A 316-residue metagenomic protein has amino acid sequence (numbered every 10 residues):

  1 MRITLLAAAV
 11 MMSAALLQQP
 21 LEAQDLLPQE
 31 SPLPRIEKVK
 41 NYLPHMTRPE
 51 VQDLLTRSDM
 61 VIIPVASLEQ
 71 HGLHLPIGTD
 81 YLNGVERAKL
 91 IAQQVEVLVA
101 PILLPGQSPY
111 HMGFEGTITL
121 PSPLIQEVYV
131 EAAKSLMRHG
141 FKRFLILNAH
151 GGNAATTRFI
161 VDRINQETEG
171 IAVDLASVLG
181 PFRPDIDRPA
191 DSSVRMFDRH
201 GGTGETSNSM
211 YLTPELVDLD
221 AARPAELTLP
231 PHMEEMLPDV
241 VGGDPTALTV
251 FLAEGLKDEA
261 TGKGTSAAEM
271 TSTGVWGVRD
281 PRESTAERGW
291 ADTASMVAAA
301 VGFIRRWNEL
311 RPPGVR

Functional and structural regions predicted by a protein language model:
M1-A7: Bacterial N-terminal signal peptides that target proteins for export
I3, Q19-P20, D25: Positively charged, low-complexity intrinsically disordered regions
A7-P20: Bacterial N-terminal signal peptides
Q24-P123, E127-R143, G151-R316: Extended, histidine- and acidic-residue-enriched regions that form the cofactor-binding/catalytic faces
